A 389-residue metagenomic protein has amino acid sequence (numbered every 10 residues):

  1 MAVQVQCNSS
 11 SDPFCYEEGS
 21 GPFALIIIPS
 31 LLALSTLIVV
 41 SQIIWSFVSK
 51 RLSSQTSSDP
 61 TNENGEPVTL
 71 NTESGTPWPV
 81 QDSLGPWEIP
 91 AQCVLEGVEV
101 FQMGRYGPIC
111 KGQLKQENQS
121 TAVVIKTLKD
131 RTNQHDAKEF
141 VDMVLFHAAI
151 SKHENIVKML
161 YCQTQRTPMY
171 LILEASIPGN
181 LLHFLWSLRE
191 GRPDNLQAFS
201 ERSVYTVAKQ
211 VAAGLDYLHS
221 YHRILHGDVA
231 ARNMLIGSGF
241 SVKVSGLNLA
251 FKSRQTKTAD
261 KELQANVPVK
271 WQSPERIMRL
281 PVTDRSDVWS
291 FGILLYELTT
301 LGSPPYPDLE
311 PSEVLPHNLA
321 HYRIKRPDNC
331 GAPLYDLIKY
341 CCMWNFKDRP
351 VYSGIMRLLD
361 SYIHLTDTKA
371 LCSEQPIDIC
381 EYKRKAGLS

Functional and structural regions predicted by a protein language model:
G107-D130: Glycine-rich ATP phosphate-binding loop
K158-M169: Short beta-strand micro-motifs within the conserved protein kinase catalytic domain, predominantly in the N-lobe
R189-T206: Activation segment of protein kinase catalytic domains, centered on the conserved DFG
H219-G237: Catalytic-loop of the protein kinase fold
R232-K270: Activation segment/activation loop of eukaryotic-type protein kinase catalytic domains
D287: Conserved catalytic-loop aspartate of Hanks-type protein kinases
W344-K347, G354-K369: Terminal C-lobe "cap" of eukaryotic-type protein kinase domains
